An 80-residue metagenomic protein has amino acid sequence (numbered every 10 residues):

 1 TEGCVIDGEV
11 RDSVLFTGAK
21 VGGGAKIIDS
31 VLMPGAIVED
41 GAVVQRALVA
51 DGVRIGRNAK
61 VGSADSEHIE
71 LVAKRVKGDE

Functional and structural regions predicted by a protein language model:
T1-E80: Left-handed beta-helix
